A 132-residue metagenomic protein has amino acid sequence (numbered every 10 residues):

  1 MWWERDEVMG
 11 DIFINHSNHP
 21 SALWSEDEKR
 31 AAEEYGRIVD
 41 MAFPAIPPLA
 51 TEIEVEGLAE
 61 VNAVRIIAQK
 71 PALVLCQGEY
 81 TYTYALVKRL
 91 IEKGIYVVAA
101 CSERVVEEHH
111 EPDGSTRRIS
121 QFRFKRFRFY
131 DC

Functional and structural regions predicted by a protein language model:
M1-P71, K88, E92-C132: Long, low-complexity, Lys/Arg-enriched
H19-S21, L75-Y84: Gly/Ser/Thr-rich loops at beta-strand to alpha-helix junctions that form or flank small-molecule/cofactor-binding
